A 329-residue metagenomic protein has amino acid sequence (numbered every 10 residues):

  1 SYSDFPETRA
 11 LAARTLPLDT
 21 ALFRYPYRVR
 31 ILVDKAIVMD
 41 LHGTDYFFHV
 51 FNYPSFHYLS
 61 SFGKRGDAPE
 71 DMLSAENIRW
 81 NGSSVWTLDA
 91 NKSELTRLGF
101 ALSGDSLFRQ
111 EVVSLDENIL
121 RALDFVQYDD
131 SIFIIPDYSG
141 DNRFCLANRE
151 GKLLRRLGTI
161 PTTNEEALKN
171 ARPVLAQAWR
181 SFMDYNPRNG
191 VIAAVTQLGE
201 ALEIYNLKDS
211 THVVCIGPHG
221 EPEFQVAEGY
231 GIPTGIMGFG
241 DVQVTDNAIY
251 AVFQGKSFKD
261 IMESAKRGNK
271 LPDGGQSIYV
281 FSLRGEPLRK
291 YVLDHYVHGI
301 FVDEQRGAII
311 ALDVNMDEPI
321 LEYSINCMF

Functional and structural regions predicted by a protein language model:
Y2-R24, R284-E286: A short helix->beta-strand "capping" segment at the edge of beta-propeller domains
L11-D19, S60-D71, Q110-N118, L154-A178 (+2 more regions): Surface-exposed loop and turn segments in beta-propeller and other repeat-based domains that flank or scaffold
T15-F47, I249-I261: Beta-strand-rich domains and repeat architectures in extracellular enzymes and scaffolds, especially beta-propellers
P26-I31, E76-W80, L123-D129, P173-N189 (+2 more regions): Structural signature of eukaryotic scaffold interfaces centered on beta-propeller domains
Y53-S55, G99-S103, N148-K152, N206-S210 (+2 more regions): Short loop/turn segments that connect beta-strands within beta-propeller blades
F100-S131, I135-P136: Asp-box/WD-like beta-propeller blade repeats and closely related beta-sheet repeat scaffolds
L146-N148, K266-G285, S324: Beta-propeller blade signature
V252-D273, I320-Y323: Short, conserved, GDST-rich strand-edge loop motifs in beta-rich repeat architectures
